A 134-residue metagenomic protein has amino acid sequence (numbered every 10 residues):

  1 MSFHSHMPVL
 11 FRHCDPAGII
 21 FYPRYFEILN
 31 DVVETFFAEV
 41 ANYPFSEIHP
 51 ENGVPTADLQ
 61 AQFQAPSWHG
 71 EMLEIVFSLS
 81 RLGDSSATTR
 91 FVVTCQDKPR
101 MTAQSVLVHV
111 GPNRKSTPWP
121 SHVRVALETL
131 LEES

Functional and structural regions predicted by a protein language model:
M1-T56, P112-S134: Hot-dog-fold acyl-thioester-processing enzymes
F3, W68-H69, S80-S134: HotDog/MaoC-like acyl-thioester-processing domains
M7-V9, A61, F77, F91: Preference for bulky hydrophobic residues occupying beta-strand positions in well-ordered beta-sheet regions
F36-L82, M101-T102, V108: Hydrophobic beta-strand-centered segment that forms part of the acyl-chain substrate-binding groove
